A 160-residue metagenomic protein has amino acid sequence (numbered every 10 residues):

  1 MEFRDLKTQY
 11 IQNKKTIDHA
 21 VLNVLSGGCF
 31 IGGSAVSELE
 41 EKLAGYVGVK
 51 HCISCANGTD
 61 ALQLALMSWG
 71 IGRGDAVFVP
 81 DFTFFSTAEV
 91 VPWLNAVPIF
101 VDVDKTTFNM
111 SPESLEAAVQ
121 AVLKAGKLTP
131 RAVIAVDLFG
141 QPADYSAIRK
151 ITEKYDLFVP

Functional and structural regions predicted by a protein language model:
M1-C29, S34: N-terminal "arm"/small-domain region of PLP-dependent enzymes with the aminotransferase-like
Q9, I31, T83, T106-T107 (+1 more regions): Glycine-/small-residue-rich active-site loops that bind phosphorylated ligands and cofactors
D18, L22, S26, E40-A44 (+5 more regions): Solvent-exposed, non-membrane alpha-helical residues enriched in polar/charged side chains
G28-A76, V90, F100-D102: Phosphate-binding glycine-rich loop
V49, A96-V97, L157: Short glycine/serine/threonine/alanine-rich loop segments
A65-A117, A121, K127-L128: Conserved PLP-anchoring active-site segment centered on the Schiff-base-forming lysine
T106-P160: Active-site phosphate-binding strand-loop segment of PLP-dependent enzymes
